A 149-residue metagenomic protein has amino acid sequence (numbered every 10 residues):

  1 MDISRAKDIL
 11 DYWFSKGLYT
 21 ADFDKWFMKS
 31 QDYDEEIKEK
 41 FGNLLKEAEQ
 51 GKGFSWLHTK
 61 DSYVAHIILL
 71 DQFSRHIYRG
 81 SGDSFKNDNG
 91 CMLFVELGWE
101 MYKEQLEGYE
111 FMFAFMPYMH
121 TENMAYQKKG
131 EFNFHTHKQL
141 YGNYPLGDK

Functional and structural regions predicted by a protein language model:
M1-G80, F85-K149: Intrinsically disordered, low-complexity activation-like regions
